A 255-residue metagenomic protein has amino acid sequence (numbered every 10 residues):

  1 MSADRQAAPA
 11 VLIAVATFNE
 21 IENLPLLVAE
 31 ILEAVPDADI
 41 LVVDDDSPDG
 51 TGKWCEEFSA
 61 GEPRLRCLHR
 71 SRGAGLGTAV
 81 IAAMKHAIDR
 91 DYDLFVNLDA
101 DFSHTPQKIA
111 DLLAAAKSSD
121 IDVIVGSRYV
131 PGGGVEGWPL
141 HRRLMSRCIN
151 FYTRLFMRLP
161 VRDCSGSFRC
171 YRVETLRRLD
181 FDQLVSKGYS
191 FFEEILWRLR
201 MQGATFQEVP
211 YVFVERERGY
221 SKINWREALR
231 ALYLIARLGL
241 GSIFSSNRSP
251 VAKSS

Functional and structural regions predicted by a protein language model:
M1-A10, R158-L159, D182-S255: Hydrophobic helical membrane-anchoring modules
P9-V11, L32-V42, G50, R64-L65: Short loop->beta transition adjacent to catalytic acidic/histidine clusters or analogous donor-positioning motifs
E20-A34: Short, well-formed alpha-helical segments that are part of the catalytic scaffolds of diverse glycosyltransferases
E20-N23, S47, T105: Donor nucleotide-sugar binding loop of glycosyltransferases
P25-L26, D49-F58: Acidic helix N-cap motif at the loop->helix transition within catalytic regions of sugar-transfer enzymes
V28, D37-S47, L68-H69, L98: Short beta-strand/loop segment that forms part of the nucleotide-sugar
D44-K53, F102: A conserved acidic beta->alpha catalytic loop
L68-D89, L94, P106-Y189, R216-R226 (+2 more regions): Acceptor/aglycone-binding surface of glycosyltransferases and processive sugar-polymer synthases
